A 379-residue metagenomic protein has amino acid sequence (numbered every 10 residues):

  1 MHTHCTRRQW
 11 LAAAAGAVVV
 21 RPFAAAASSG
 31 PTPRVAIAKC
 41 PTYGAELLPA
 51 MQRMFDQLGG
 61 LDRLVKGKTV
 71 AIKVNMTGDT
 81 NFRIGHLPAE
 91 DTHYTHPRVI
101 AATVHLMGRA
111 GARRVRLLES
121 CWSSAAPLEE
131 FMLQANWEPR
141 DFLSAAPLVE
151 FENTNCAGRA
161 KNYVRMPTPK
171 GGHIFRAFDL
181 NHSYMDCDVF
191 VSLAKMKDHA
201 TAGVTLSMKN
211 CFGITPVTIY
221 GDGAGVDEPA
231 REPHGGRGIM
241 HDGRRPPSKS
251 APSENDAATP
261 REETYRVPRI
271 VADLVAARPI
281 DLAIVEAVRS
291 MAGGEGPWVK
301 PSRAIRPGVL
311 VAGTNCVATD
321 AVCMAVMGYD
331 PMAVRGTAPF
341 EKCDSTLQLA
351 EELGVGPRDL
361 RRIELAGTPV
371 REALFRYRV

Functional and structural regions predicted by a protein language model:
M1-V18: N-terminal secretory signal peptides and thylakoid transit peptides that target proteins across membranes
H2, A14, F23, G243-R245: Long, low-complexity, intrinsically disordered N-terminal extensions of eukaryotic proteins, enriched
C5-T6, V19, A71, S207: Intrinsically disordered, low-complexity sequence elements enriched in Ser/Thr/Gly/Pro
L11-A12, A25, T77: General helical structural elements
V19-G30: Bacterial Sec-dependent signal peptides at the C-terminal "C-region" and cleavage site
S28-V379: Extended, low-polarity segments enriched in aliphatic/aromatic residues
